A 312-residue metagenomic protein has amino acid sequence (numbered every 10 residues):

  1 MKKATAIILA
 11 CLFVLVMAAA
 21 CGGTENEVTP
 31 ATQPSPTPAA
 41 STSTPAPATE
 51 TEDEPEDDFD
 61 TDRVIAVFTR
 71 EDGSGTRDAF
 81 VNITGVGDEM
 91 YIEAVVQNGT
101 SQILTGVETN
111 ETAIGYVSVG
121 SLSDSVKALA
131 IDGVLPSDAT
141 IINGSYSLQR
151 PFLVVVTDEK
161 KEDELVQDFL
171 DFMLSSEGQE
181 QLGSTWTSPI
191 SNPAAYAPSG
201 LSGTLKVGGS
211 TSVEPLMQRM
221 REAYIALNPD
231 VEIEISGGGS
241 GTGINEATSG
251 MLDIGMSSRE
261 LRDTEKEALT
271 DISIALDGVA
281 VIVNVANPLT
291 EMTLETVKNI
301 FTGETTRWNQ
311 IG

Functional and structural regions predicted by a protein language model:
M1-L9: Positively charged n-region of N-terminal signal peptides that target proteins for export
A4, G22-G312: Exported/periplasmic ABC-transporter solute-binding proteins
C11-L15: Alpha-helical transmembrane segments
V16-A20: C-terminal motif of bacterial Sec signal peptides marking the signal peptidase cleavage site
